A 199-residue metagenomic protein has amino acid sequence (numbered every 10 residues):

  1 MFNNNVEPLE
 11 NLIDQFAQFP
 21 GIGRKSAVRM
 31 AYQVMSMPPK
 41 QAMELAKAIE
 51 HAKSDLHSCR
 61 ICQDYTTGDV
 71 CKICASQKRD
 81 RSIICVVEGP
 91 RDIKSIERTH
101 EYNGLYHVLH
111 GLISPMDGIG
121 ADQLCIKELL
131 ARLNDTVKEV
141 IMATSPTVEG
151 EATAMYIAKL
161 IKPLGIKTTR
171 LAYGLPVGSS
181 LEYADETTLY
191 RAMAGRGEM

Functional and structural regions predicted by a protein language model:
F2-L9, Q18, A31-I93: Cys/His-rich Zn2+-binding cysteine-cluster or related metal-binding knuckle/ribbon modules and their
N3, Q15, G197: Post-transcriptional modification and biogenesis factors for structured RNAs of the translation apparatus
N4, M37, Q41, D117-A121 (+2 more regions): Catalytic cores of large soluble enzymes that bind and process phosphate-bearing ligands
E10-A17, V28, V34, D64-Y65 (+4 more regions): S-adenosyl-L-methionine-dependent methyltransferase catalytic core, i.e., the SAM/SAH-binding region
S26, P38, K53-L56, T66 (+6 more regions): Conserved NTP-handling cores and scaffolds of large molecular machines
A27, S76-I141: Extended interfacial segments that mediate partner engagement and assembly in macromolecular machines
L130-M199: Long C-terminal interaction/binding lobes of large macromolecular proteins
